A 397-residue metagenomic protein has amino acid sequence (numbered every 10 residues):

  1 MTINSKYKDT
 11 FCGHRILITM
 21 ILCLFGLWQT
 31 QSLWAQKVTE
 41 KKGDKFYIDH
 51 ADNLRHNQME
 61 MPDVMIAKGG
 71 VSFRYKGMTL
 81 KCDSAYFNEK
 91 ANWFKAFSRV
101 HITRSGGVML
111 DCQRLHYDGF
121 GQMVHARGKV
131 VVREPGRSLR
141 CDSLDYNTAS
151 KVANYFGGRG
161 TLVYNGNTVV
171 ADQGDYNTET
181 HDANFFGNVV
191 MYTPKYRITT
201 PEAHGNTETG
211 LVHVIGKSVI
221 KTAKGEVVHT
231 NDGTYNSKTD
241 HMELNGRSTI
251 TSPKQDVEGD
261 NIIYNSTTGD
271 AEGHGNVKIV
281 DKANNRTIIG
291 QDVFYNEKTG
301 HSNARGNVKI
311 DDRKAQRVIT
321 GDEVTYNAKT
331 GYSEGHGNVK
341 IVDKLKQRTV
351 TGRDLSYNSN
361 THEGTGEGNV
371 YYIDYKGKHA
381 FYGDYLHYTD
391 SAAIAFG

Functional and structural regions predicted by a protein language model:
M1-V38: Bacterial Sec-dependent N-terminal signal peptides
L33-G397: N-terminal amphipathic/hydrophobic interface segments
